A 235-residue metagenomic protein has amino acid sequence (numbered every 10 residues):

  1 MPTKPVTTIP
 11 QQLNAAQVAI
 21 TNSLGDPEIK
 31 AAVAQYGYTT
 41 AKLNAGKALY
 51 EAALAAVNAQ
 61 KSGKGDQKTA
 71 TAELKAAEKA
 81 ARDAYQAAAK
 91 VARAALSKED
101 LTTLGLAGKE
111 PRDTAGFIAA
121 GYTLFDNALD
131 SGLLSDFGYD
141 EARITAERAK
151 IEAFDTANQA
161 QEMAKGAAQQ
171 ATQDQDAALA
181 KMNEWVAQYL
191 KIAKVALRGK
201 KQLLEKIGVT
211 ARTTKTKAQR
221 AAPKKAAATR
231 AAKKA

Functional and structural regions predicted by a protein language model:
M1-A235: Basic/polar low-complexity intrinsically disordered segments
